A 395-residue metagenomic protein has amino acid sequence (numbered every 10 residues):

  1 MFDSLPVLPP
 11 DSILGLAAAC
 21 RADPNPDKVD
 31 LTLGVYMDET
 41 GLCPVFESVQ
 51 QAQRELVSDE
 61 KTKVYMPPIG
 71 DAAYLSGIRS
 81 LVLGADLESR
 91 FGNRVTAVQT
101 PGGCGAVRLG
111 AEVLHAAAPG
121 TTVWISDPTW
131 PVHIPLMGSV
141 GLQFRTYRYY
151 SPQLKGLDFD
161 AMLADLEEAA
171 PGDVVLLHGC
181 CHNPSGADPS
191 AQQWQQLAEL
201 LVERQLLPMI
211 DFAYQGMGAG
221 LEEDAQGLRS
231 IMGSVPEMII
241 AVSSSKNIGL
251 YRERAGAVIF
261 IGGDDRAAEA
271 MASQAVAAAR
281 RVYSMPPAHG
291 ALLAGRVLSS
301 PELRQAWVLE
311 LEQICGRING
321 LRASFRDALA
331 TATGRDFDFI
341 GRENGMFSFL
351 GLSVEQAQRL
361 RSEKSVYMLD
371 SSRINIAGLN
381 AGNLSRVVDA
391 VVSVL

Functional and structural regions predicted by a protein language model:
M1-A73, G77-S80, G84, R281 (+3 more regions): N-terminal "arm"/small-domain region of PLP-dependent enzymes with the aminotransferase-like
L31, F144, P208, M238 (+1 more regions): Hydrophobic beta-strand scaffold residues
E55, E60-V202, G216-M217, Q226-L228 (+3 more regions): Conserved core of the PLP fold type I
N93-R94, I340-G345, L369-S372: Short Gly/Ser/Thr- and Asp/Glu-enriched loop/turn motifs at secondary-structure junctions
F212-A213: Conserved Walker B
G227-A270: Active-site PLP attachment segment
A272-A291, V297-R326: Structural signature of PLP-dependent enzymes
V308-E363: Conserved PLP-binding catalytic core of the aspartate aminotransferase-like
